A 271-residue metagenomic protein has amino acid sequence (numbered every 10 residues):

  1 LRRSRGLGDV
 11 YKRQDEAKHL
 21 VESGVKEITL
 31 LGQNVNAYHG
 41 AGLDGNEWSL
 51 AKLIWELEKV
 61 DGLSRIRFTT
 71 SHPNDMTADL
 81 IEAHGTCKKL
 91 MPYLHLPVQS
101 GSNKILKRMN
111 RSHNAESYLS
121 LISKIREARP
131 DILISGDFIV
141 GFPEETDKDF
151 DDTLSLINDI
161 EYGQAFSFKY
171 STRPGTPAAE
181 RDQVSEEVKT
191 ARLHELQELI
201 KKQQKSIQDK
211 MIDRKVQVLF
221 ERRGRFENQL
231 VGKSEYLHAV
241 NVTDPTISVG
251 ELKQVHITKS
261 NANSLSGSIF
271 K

Functional and structural regions predicted by a protein language model:
L1-Y11: Single conserved hydrophobic/aromatic residue that forms the stacking wall/gate of nucleotide- or nucleobase-binding
R13, L50, Y118, F150-T153 (+1 more regions): Aromatic/hydrophobic pocket-lining residues that form the small-molecule binding cavity in soluble enzyme cores
E22-D147: Conserved SAM/AdoMet-binding glycine-rich loop
L30, F68, L96, D137 (+5 more regions): Conserved, mostly hydrophobic/aromatic
A128, K148-L196: C-terminal, non-catalytic macromolecule-binding modules
T172, A179-K271: Terminal RNA-binding accessory module
